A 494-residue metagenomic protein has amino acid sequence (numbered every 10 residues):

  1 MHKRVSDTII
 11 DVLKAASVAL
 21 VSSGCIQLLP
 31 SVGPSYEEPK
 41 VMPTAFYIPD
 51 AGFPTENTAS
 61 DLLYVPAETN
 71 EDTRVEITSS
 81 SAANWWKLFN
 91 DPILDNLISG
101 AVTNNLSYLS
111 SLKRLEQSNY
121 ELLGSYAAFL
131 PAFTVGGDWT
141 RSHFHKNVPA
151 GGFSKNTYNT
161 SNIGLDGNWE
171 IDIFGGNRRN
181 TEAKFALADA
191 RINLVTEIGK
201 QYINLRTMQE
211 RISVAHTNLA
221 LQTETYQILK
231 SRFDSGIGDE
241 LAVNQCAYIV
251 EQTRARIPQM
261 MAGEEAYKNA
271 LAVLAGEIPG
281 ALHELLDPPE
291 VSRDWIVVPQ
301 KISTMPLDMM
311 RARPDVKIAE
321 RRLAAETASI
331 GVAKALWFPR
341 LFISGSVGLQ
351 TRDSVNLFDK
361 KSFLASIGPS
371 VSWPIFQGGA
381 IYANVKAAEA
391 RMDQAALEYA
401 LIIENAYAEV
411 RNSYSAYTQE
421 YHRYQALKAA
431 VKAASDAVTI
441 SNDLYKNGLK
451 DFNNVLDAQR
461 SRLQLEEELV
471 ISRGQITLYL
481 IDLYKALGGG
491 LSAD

Functional and structural regions predicted by a protein language model:
K3-T103, M261-R311, K317, D353 (+1 more regions): Terminal intrinsically disordered/low-complexity segments used for targeting and assembly
T73-F89, S99, W139-D166, A281-I302 (+3 more regions): Small/polar, glycine/serine/threonine/aspartate-rich low-complexity segments that form flexible
L94-N96, Q117, T160-N162, K200 (+3 more regions): Transmembrane beta-barrel architecture of outer-membrane proteins
L109-S110, Y126-A127, I171-R191, L241 (+8 more regions): Sec/SRP-type N-terminal targeting helices
G136-S142, N168-E170, A186, N193 (+6 more regions): Outer-membrane beta-barrel pore domains and translocons
F185, R191-M305, A416, E420 (+2 more regions): Periplasmic alpha-helical coiled-coil/stalk elements that build and connect Gram-negative outer-membrane
F233-I237, Y445-L449, A486-G490: A short glycine-centered flexible hinge/capping loop motif at secondary-structure junctions
L241, L449-I471: Short terminal targeting/anchoring segments
